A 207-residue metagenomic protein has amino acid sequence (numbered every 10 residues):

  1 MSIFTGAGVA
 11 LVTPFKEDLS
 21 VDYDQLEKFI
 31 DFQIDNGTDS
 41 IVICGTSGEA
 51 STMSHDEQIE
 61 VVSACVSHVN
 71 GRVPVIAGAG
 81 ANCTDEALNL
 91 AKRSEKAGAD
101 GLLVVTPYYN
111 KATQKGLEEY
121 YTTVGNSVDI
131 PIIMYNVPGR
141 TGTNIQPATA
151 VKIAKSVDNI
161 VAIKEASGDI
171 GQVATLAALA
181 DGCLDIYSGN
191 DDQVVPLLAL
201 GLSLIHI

Functional and structural regions predicted by a protein language model:
S2-V9, F15-G142: Active-site beta->alpha loop and helix N-cap motifs at the rims of alpha/beta catalytic domains
I43, L200-L202: Ligand-binding "clamshell"
T84-R93, L176, V194-L200: Catalytic cores of alpha/beta
G101, Y108-L117, T122-L198: Ligand/cofactor pocket segment of small-molecule handling proteins
I205-I207: Conserved small/polar residues in nucleotide/adenosyl-binding loops
